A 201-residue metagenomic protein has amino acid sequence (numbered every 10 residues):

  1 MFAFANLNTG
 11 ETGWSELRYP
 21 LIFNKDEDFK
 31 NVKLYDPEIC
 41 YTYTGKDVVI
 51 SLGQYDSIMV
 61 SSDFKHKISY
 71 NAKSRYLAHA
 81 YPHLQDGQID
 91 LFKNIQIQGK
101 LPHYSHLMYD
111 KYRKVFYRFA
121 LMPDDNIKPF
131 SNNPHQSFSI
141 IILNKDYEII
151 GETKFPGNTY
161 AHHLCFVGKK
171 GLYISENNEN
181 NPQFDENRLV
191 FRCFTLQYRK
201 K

Functional and structural regions predicted by a protein language model:
M1-E11, Y55-M59, S131-I149, E186-K200: Beta-propeller blade signature
M1-S61: Loop-centered beta-sheet repeat module
E11-L34, I68-G99, T153-T159, V167-G168: Surface-exposed loop and turn segments in beta-propeller and other repeat-based domains that flank or scaffold
K30-G45, G99-R113, C165-K169, N178: Structural signature of eukaryotic scaffold interfaces centered on beta-propeller domains
V48-V49, F116-R118, L172: Hydrophobic beta-strand positions that form the internal "hydrophobic ladder" of WD40/Gbeta-like beta-propeller blades
Q54, M122-D124, N178-N180: Residue-level signature of beta-propeller blades and closely related beta-rich strand-turn architectures in secreted
I97-K145: Loop/turn-rich, solvent-exposed surfaces of beta-rich toroidal or solenoidal domains
F138-N180: C-terminal structured domain segments
